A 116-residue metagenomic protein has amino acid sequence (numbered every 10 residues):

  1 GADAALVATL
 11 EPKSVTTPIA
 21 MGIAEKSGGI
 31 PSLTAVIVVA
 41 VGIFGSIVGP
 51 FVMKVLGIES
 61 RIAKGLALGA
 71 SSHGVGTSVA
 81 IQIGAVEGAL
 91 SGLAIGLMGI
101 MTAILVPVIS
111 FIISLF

Functional and structural regions predicted by a protein language model:
D3-A4, L56-S60, I113-F116: Membrane-interfacial segments
L6-L33, V39-V41, E59-L97: Alpha-helical membrane segments and immediately flanking helix-loop junctions that form or couple to the substrate/ion
T17-M21, G42-K54, G74-T77, G99-I112: Transmembrane alpha-helical segments of multi-pass membrane transport proteins and ion-pumping complexes
E25-K26, K54-V55, Q82, F111 (+1 more regions): Transmembrane helix-loop junction
L33, V38, S110-L115: Short secondary-structure transition/capping segments
